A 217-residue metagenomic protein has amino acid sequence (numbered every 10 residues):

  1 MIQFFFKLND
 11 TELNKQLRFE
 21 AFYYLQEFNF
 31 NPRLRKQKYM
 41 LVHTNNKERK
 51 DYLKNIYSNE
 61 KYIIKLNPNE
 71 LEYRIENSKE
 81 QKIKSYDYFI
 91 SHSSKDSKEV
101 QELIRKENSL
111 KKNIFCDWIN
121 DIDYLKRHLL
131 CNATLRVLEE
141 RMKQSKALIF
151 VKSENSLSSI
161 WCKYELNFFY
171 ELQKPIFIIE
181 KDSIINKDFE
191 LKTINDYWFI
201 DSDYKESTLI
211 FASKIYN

Functional and structural regions predicted by a protein language model:
M1, R18-A21, L53: Conserved hydrophobic register position within alpha-solenoid helical repeats
F4-E12, K36-N45: Alpha-solenoid HEAT/Armadillo-like helical repeat scaffolds in large eukaryotic proteins
L13, N45-E80, D182-N217: C-terminal interaction surface of TIR/SEFIR-family domains
L25-R35: Residue-level signature of the C-terminal ends
L110-L138: Conserved BB-loop
S145: An anion/phosphate-binding loop that grips the pyrophosphate of nucleotide cofactors and donors
E154-L172: Conserved TIR/SEFIR loop-to-helix hotspot centered on a Trp-containing motif with a nearby acidic residue
